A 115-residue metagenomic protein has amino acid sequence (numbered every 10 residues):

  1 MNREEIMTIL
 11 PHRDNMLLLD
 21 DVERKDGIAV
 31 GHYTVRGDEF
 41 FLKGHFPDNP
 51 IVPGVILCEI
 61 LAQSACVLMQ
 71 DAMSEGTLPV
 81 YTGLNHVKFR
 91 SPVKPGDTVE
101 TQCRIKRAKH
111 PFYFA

Functional and structural regions predicted by a protein language model:
M1-I6, D97-T101: Short Pro/Gly-enriched beta-strand edge/turn motifs at strand-loop
H12-V52: Catalytic strand-loop segment that frames the active site of acyl-thioester-processing enzymes
M16-L18, V99, Y113: Hydrophobic core residues within well-ordered beta-strands of beta-rich domains
R24-A29, R107-Y113: Short, conserved beta-turn/loop elements at beta-strand boundaries and strand-helix junctions
V30-H32, E100-R104, F114: Beta-strand secondary-structure signal
K43-C66, Y81: Compact, glycine-rich, soluble single-domain proteins
S64-K106: Hydrophobic beta-strand-centered segment that forms part of the acyl-chain substrate-binding groove
